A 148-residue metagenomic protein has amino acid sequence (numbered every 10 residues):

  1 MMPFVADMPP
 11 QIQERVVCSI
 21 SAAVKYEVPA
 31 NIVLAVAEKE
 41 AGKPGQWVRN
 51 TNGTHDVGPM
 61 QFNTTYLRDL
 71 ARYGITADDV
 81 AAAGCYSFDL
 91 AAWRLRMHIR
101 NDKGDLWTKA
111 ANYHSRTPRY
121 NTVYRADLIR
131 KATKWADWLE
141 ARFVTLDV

Functional and structural regions predicted by a protein language model:
M2-V148: Catalytic glycan-binding domains that act on GlcNAc-containing polysaccharides
